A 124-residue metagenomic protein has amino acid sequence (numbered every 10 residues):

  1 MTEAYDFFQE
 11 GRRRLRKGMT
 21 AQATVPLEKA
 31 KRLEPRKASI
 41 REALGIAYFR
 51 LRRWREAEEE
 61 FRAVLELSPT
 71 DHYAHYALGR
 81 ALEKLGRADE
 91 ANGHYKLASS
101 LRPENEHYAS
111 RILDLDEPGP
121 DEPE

Functional and structural regions predicted by a protein language model:
M1-A4, N92-E124: Terminal, low-structured helical/coil segments at or just beyond the last alpha-helical repeat
A4-Y5, A38-S39, H72-Y73, E106-H107: Helix-start (N-cap) detector for alpha-helical repeat units in TPR-like alpha-solenoids, especially tetratricopeptide
R16-K29, L51-A63, L85-L97, G119-E124: Structural signature of tandem alpha-helical TPR/SEL1-like repeats, specifically the intra-repeat loop/turn
R62-K84: Mid-chain, well-packed structural core segment of small domains
